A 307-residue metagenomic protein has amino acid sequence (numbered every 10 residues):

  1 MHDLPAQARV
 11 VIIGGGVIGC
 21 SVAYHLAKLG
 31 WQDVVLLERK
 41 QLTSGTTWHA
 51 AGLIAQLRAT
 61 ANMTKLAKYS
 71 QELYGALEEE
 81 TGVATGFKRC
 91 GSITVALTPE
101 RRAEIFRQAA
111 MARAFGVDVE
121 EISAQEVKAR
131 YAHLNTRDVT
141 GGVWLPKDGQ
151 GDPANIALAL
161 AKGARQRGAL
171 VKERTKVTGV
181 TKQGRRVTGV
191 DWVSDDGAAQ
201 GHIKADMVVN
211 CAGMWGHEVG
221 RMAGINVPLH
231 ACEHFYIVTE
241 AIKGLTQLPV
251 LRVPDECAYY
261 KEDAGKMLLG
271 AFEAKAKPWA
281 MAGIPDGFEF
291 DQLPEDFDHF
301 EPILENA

Functional and structural regions predicted by a protein language model:
L4-I18, V35: Beta1/beta-strand and adjacent pyrophosphate-binding region of the FAD-binding site in flavoprotein oxidoreductases
P5-A8, D196-M207: Core beta-strand elements of the Rossmann-like FAD/NAD(P) dinucleotide-binding domain in flavoenzyme oxidoreductases
A27-W48: Glycine-rich FAD pyrophosphate-binding loop
A51-Q56, S92-T94, A223-T246, P302-N306: Central beta-strand plus flanking loop segment that forms part of the substrate or channel wall within the catalytic
A51-R130, D255-Y260, A264-L268, G287 (+1 more regions): Dinucleotide-binding Rossmann-like beta1-alpha1 core, especially the glycine-rich loop that anchors the ADP
G75-A76, K88, L97-R174, T178-R186 (+2 more regions): Flavin (FAD/FMN) cofactor-binding and adjacent substrate-gating region of FAD-dependent oxidoreductase domains
N210-G224: Flavin (primarily FAD) binding-site architecture
I225, A241-A307: Active-site lid/adjacent beta-loop-alpha segment flanking the redox-cofactor pocket in flavoenzymes
